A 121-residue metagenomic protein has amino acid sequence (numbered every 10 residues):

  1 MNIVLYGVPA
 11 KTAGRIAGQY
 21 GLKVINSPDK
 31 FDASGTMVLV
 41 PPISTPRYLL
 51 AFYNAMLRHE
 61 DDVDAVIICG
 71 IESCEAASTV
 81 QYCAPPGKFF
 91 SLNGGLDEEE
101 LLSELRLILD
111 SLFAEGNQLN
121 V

Functional and structural regions predicted by a protein language model:
M1-I25: Short, charged N-terminal beta->alpha structural module
L5-P9, L39-T45, C69-E72, N93-G95: Structural motif
T12-Y20, A51-M56, A76-P86: Short, aromatic/basic amphipathic alpha-helical patches
V24, V66, F89-S91: Conserved beta-strand scaffold positions in the cores of enzyme catalytic domains, especially in NTP/NDP-utilizing
V24-S34: Short acidic low-complexity segments
V38-V63, I71-S78: Conserved phosphotransfer microenvironments
I71-E75, V80-L112: Output/docking surface of receiver
F113-V121: CheY-like receiver
